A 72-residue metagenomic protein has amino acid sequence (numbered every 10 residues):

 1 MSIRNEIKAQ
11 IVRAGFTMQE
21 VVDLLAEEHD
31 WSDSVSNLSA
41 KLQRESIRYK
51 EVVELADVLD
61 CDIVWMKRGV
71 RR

Functional and structural regions predicted by a protein language model:
M1-E20, L24, D62: A short, Lys/Arg-rich alpha-helix, primarily the initiator
E28-S46: Recognition helix of helix-turn-helix/homeodomain-like DNA-binding domains that insert into the DNA major groove
K50-V64: DNA major-groove recognition helix of helix-turn-helix/homeodomain DNA-binding modules
M66-R72: Short amphipathic recognition helices of helix-turn-helix/homeodomain-type DNA-binding modules
